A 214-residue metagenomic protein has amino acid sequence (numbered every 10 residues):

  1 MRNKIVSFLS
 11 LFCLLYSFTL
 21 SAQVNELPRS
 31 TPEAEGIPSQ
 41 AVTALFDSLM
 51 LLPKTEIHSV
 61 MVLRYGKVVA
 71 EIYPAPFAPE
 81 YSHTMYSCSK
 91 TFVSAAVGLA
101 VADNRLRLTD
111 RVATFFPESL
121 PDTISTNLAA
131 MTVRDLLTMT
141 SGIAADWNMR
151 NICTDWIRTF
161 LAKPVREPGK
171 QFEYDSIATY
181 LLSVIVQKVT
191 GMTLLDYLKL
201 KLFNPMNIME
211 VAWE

Functional and structural regions predicted by a protein language model:
M1-V24: Bacterial Sec-dependent N-terminal signal peptides
A22-Q40: Short, compositionally biased leader-like segments
D47-F77: A short, well-structured edge-of-sheet supersecondary motif
P53-E56, P76-F77, R107, N127-M131 (+1 more regions): Extracellular/periplasmic catalytic domains that process cell-envelope and extracellular macromolecules
G66, H83-T109, L136, L182-V186: Active-site SXXK
E80, I143-E214: Catalytic-site signature segments of enzymes, centered on catalytic residues
T84-Y86, V97, R111-F115, S119-F160 (+1 more regions): Extended ligand-binding groove/face enriched in aromatic
D103-S141, T190-E214: Active-site helix/loop module of the DD-peptidase/beta-lactamase fold, centered on the serine-lysine SxxK catalytic
